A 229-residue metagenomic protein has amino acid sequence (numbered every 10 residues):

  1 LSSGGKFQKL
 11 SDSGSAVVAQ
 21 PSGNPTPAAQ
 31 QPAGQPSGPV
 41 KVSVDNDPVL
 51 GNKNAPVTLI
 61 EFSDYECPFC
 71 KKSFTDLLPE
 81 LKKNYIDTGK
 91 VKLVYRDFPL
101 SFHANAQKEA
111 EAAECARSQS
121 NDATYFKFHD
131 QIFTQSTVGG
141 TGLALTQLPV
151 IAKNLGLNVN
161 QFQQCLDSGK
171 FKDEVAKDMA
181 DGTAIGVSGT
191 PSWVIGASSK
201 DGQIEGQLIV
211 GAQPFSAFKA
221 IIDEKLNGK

Functional and structural regions predicted by a protein language model:
L1-Q30, F62, D76, P149-K229: C-terminal cap of thioredoxin/glutaredoxin-like
A28-S43: Short coil-to-helix leader/linker segments, especially the first N-terminal amphipathic alpha-helix with its helix
V40-V57: A short beta-strand-turn-helix
V44-D47, L78-E80, M179-A180: A generic local structural motif
D47, L100, S136, Q163 (+1 more regions): Conserved short-loop catalytic and cofactor-binding motifs
V49-G51, P99-S101, V210: Generic, ordered loop/turn and secondary-structure boundary motif
A55, I60-K153, I185-S188: Structural alpha/beta surface segment adjacent to cysteine/selenocysteine redox centers across thiol/disulfide enzymes
